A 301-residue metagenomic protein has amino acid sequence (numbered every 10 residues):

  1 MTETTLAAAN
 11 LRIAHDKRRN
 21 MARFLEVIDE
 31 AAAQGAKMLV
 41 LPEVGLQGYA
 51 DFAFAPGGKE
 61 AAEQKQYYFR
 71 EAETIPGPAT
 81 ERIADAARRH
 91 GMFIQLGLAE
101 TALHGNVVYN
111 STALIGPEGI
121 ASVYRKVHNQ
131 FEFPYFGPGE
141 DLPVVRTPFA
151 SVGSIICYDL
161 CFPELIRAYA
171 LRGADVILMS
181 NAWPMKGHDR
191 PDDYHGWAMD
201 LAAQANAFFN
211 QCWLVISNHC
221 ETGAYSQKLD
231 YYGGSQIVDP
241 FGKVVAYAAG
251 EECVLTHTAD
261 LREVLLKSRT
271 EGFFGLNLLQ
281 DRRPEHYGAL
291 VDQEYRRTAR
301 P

Functional and structural regions predicted by a protein language model:
M1-A7: Extreme N-terminal starter segment of soluble prokaryotic enzymes
A7, A113-I115, Q236, L255: Conserved hydrophobic/aromatic positions in well-ordered beta-strands
N10-K17: Short polar catalytic/cofactor-binding loops
K17, D29-P117, P184-A205: Cys-nucleophile CN-hydrolase/nitrilase-fold catalytic domain and related Cys-dependent amidase chemistry that acts on
A22-L39, E164-L171: Short amphipathic alpha-helices and their capping/turn segments at secondary-structure boundaries
A72-Q95, L160-L255: CN hydrolase (nitrilase-like) catalytic-core segments centered on the catalytic cysteine and neighboring Lys/Glu
I75, E81, D85, T101-L201 (+1 more regions): Active-site catalytic loop in hydrolytic enzyme cores
V264-P301: A conserved C-terminal secondary-structure "cap"
